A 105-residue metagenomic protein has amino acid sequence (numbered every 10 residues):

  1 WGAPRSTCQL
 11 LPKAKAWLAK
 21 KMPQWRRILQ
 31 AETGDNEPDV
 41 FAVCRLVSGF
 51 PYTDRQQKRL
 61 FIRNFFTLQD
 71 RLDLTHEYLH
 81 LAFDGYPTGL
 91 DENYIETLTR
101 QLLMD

Functional and structural regions predicted by a protein language model:
W1-R59, R63-T67: Auxiliary, metal-adjacent structural segments of Zn-dependent hydrolase domains
T7, K15, L72-D73, T97: Basic, alpha-helical nucleic-acid-binding regions used in initiation and control of genome expression
K21, Q56, H80-A82, L98: Generic alpha-helical secondary structure signal
A31, T53, D73-T75, L102-L103: Generic detector of ordered, mature protein regions
R59-L74, D84-G89: Short pre-active-site segment immediately N-terminal to the catalytic Zn-binding motif
L74-F83, Y94: Active-site His/Glu-centered metal-binding helix of metallohydrolases
Y86-D105: Post-HExxH zinc-binding segment in Zn-dependent metallohydrolases
